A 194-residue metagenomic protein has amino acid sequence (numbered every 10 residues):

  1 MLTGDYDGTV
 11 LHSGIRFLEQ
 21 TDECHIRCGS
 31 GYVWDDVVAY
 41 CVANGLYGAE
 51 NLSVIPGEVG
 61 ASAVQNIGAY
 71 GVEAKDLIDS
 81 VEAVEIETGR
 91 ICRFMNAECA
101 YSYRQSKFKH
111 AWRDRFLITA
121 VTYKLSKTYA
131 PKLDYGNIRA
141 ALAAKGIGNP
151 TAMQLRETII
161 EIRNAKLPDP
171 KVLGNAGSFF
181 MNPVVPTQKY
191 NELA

Functional and structural regions predicted by a protein language model:
M1-E87: Anion-binding (especially nucleotide phosphate/pyrophosphate-binding) glycine-rich loop and adjoining beta-alpha core
I91-A194: Phosphate/pyrophosphate- and phosphate-bearing ligand-binding catalytic cores of soluble enzymes
